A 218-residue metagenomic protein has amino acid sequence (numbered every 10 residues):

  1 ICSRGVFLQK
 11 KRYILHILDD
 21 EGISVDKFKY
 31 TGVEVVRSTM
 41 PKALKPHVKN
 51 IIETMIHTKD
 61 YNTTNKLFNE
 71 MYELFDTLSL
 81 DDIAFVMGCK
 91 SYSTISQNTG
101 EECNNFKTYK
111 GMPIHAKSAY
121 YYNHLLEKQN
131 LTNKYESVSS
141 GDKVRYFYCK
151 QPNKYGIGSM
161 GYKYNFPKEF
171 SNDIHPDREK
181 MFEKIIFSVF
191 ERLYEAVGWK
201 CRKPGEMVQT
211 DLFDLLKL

Functional and structural regions predicted by a protein language model:
I1-L218: DNA-dependent DNA polymerase catalytic subunits
